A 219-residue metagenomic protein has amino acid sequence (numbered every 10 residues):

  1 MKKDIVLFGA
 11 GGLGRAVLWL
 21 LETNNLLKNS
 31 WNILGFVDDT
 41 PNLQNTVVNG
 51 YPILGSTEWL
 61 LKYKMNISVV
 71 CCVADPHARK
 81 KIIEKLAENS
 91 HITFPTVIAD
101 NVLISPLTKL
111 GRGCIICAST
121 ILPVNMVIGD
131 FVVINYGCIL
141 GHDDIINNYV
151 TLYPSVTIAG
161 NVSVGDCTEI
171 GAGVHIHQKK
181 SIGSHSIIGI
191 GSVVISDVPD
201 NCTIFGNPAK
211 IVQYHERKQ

Functional and structural regions predicted by a protein language model:
K2-L21: Glycine-rich adenosine-cofactor-binding loop
L7-F8, V37, C72: Short hydrophobic segments within beta-strands
G12, H77-A78, V193: Short alpha-helical
L13, N42, K210: Conserved Rossmann-like nucleotide-cofactor binding loop
L21-N25, L86: Active-site catalytic pocket residues across diverse enzymes, especially alpha/beta-hydrolases
L26-T46: NAD(P)-binding Rossmann-fold cofactor-contacting core
P41-L103: Phosphate-bearing ligand-interacting subdomains that bind or position ATP/ADP/UDP/GDP/NAD(P) or nucleotide-linked
T96-V212: Structural signal for interior beta-strand "rungs" in well-ordered beta-sheet cores of soluble enzyme domains
